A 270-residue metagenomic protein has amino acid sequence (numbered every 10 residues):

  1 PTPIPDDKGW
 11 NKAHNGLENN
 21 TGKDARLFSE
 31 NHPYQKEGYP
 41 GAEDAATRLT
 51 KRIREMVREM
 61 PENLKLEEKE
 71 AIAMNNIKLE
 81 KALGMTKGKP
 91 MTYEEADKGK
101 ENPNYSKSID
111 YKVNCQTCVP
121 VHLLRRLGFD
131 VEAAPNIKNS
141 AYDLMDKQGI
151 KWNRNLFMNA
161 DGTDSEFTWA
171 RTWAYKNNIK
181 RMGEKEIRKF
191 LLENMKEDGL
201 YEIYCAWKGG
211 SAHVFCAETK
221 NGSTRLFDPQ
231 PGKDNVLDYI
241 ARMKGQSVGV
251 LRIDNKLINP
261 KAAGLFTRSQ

Functional and structural regions predicted by a protein language model:
T2-E197, Y204-K208, G245, I253-K256 (+1 more regions): Glycine-rich short-loop/terminal segments
F129, I137, F215, D238-I240: General "foldedness" signal
L200-D228: Catalytic nucleophile-His microenvironment captured as a short glycine-rich beta-strand/loop that brackets
T224-Q270: Cys-His-centered catalytic/binding microenvironment captured across papain-like cysteine peptidases and homologous
